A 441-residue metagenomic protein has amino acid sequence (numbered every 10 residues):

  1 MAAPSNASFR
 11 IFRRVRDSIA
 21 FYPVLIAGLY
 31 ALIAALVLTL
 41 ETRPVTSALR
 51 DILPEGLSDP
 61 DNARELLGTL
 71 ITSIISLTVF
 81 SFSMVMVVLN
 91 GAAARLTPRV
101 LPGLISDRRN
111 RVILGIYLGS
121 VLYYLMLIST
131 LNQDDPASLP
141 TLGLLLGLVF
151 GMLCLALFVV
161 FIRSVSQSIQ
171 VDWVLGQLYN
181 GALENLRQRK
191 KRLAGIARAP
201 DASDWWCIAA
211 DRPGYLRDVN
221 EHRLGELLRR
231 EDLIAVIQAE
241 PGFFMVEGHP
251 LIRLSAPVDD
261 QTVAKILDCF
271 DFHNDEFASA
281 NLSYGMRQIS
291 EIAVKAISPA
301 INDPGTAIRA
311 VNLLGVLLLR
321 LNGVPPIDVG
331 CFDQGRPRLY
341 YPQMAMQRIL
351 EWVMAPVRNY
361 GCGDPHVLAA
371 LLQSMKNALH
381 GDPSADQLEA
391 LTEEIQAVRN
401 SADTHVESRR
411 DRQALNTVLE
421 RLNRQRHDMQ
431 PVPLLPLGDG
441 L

Functional and structural regions predicted by a protein language model:
M1-L49, L67-I71, L441: N-terminal juxtamembrane/topogenic regions of multi-pass membrane proteins
A2-R14, S138-L144, V160-V236, E240-P241 (+2 more regions): Short basic (Lys/Arg) and small-residue
S8-I26, P54-T72, T97-I116, A137-G147 (+1 more regions): Membrane-interface segments at loop-to-transmembrane junctions
I26, Y30-V45, L57-Q133, L155 (+2 more regions): Transmembrane alpha-helix detector for multi-pass membrane proteins
P54, A63, T72, M86 (+7 more regions): Generic secondary-structure boundary/loop-capping signal
N90-G103, D134-C154, E221-R229, L233-A235: Hydrophobic alpha-helical transmembrane segments and immediately flanking/interface helices in integral membrane
